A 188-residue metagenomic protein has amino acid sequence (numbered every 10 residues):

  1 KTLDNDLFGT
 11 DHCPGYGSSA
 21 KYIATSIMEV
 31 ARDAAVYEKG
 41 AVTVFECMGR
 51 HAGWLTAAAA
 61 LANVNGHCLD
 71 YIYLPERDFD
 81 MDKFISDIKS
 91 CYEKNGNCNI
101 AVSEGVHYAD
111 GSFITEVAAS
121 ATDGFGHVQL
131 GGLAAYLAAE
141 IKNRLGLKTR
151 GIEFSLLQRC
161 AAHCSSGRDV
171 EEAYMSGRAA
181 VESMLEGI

Functional and structural regions predicted by a protein language model:
K1, C13-R150: Accessory alpha-helical/coil subdomains and C-terminal extensions that flank or cap enzyme catalytic cores
L3-N5, Q158-R159: A short, flexible beta-alpha/helix-coil linker loop
D6-G9, K83: Short, charged, surface-exposed secondary-structure boundary motifs
F8-A20, C164-G167: Short beta-strand elements at the ligand-binding edges of bilobed clamshell
S120-G187: C-terminal catalytic subdomain
